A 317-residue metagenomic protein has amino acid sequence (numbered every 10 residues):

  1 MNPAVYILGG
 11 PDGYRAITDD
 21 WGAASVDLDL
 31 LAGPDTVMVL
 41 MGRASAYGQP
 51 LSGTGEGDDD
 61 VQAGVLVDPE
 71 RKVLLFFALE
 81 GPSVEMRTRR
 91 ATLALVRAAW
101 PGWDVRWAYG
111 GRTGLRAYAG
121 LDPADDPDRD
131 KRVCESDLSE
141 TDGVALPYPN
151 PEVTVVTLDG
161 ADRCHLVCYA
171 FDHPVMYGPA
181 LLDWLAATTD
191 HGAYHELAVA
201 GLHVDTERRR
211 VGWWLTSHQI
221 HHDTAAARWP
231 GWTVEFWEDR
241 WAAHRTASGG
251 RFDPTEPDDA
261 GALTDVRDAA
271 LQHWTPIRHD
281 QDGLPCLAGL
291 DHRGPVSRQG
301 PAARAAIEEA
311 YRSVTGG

Functional and structural regions predicted by a protein language model:
M1-V26: Short, extreme N-terminal segment that most often corresponds to the first beta-strand
W21-P50: A recognition module on extended beta-rich or small alphabeta surfaces enriched in W/G with H and D/E
R43-G317: Low-complexity intrinsically disordered segments
